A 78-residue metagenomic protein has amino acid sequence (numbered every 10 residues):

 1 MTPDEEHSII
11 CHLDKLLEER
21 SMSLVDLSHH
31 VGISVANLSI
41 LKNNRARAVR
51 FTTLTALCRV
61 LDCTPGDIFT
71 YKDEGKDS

Functional and structural regions predicted by a protein language model:
M1-M22: A short, Lys/Arg-rich alpha-helix, primarily the initiator
T2-P3, R20, I40, F69-S78: Short, charged recognition helix plus adjacent turn of helix-turn-helix-like nucleic-acid-binding domains
D14, V25, T55: Residues within the helices of the helix-turn-helix
L17, S28, C58: The alpha-helix within a helix-turn-helix
S21-I40: Short alpha-helical DNA-recognition segment
N37-I40, T53, D67: Residue-level recognition of specific faces of alpha-helices
R45-A56: Short, basic-rich loop-to-helix N-cap that marks the start of a DNA-contacting helix
